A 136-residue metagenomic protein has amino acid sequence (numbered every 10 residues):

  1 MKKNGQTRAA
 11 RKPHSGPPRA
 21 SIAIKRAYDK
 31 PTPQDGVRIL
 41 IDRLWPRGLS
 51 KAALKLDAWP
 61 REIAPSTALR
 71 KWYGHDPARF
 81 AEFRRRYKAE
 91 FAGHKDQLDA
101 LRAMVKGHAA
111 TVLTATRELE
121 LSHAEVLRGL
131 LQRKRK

Functional and structural regions predicted by a protein language model:
K2-K136: Residues lining hydrophobic/aromatic ligand-binding pockets adjacent to catalytic sites
